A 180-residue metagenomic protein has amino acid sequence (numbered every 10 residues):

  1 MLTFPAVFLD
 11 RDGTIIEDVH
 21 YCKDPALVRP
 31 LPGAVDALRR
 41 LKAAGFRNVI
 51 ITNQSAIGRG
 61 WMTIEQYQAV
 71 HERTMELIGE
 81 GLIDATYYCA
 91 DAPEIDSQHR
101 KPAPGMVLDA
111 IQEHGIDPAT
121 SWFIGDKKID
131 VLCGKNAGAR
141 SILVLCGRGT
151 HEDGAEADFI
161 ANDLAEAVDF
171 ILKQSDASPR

Functional and structural regions predicted by a protein language model:
M1-R11, D169-R180: Non-catalytic pre-domain segments flanking phosphatase-related domains
M1-V49: Active-site neighborhood of HAD-like aspartate-dependent phosphohydrolases
V19, K23-D24, A56-W61, A92-S97 (+1 more regions): A short acidic, helix-capping loop that chelates divalent metal ions and anchors anionic groups
A34, L38-H71, L82-I95: Substrate-recognition element of Asp-dependent hydrolases with the DxDx(T/V) motif
W61-T74, H99-I111, I142: Short, electropositive alpha-helical surface patch
V70-Y88, E152-L172: Structural recognition of alpha->loop->beta junctions
Q98-K128: Conserved Lys-Pro-Asp/Glu-containing loop-to-beta segment of HAD-superfamily phosphomonoesterases, centered on
I124-F159: Acidic, Mg2+-coordinating phosphoryl-transfer loop and its flanking beta/alpha structural elements, shared across
